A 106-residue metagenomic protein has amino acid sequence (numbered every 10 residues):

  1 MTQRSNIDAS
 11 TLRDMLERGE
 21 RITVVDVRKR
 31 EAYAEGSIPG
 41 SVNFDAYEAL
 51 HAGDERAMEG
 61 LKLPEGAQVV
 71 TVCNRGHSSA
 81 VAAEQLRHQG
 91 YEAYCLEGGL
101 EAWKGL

Functional and structural regions predicted by a protein language model:
M1-T23, R30-Q68, R75-L106: Rhodanese-like catalytic fold shared by cysteine-dependent sulfurtransferases and DSP/PTP-type phosphatases
